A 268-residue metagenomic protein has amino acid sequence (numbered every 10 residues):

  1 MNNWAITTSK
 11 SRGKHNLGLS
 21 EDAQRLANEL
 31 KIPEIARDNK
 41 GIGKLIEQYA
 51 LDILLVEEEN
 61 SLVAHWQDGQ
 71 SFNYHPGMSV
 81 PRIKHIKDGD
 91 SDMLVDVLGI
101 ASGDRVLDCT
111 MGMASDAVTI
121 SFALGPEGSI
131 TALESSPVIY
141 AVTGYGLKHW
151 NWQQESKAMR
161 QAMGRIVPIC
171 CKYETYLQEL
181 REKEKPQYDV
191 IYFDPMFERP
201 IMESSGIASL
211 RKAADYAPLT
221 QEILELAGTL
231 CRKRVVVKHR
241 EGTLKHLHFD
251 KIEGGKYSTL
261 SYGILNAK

Functional and structural regions predicted by a protein language model:
M1-R105, A114, L180: S-adenosyl-L-methionine
L51, Q187-Y188, R232: Local beta-strand N-terminus motif with an aromatic residue
R105, S129, R165, K233-R234: Residues at the starts of beta-strands that form the adenosine-phosphate
L107-D116, Q187-S204: Conserved proline-anchored active-site loop of SAM-dependent methyltransferases that bridges a beta-strand
M113-E127: Conserved SAM-binding loop of SAM-dependent methyltransferases across substrates and taxa, primarily the Class I
L133-V190: S-adenosyl-L-methionine
P195-I223: Mobile active-site "lid"/loop adjacent to the S-adenosyl-L-methionine
T220-A267: Conserved Class I SAM-dependent methyltransferase catalytic core
